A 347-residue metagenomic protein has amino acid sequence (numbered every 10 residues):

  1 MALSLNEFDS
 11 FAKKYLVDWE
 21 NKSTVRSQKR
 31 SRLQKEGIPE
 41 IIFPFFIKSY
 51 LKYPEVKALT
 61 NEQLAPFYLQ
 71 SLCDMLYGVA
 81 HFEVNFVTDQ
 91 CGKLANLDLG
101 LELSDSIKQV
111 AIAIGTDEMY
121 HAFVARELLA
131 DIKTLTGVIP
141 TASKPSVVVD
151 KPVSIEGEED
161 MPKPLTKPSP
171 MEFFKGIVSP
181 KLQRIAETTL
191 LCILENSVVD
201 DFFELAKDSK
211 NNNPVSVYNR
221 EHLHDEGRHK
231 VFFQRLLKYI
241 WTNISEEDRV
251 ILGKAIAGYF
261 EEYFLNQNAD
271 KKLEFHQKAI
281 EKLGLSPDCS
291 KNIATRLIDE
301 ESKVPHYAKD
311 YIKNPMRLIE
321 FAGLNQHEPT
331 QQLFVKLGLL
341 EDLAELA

Functional and structural regions predicted by a protein language model:
M1-A347: Non-heme di-metal
